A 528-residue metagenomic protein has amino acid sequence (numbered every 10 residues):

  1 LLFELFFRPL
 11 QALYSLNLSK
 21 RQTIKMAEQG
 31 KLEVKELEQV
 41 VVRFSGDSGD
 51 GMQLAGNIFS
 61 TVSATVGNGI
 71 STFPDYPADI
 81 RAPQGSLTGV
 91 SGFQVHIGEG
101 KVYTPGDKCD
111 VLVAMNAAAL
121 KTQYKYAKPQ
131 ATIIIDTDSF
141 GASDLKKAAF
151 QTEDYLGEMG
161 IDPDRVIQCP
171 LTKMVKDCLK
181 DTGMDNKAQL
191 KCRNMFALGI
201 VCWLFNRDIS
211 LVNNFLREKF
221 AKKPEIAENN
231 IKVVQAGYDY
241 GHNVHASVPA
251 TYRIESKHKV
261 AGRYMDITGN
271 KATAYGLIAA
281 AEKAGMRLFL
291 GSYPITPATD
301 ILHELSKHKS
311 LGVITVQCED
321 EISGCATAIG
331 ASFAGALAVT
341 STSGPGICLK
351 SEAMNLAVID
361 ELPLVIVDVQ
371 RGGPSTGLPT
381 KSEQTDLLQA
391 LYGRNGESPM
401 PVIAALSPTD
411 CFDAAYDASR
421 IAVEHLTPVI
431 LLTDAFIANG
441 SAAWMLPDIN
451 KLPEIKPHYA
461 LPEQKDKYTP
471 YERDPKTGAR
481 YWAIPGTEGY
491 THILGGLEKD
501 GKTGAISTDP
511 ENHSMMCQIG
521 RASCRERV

Functional and structural regions predicted by a protein language model:
L1-K25: Short, Lys/Arg-enriched N-terminal segments with co-localized hydrophobic residues within the first ~10-30 amino acids
A27-A284: Active-site cofactor/cluster-binding pocket
Q39, D79, D177-K180, A246-G262 (+5 more regions): Gly-rich Lys/Arg/Thr-decorated short loops/hinges at beta-loop-alpha junctions or inter-strand turns that position
Q39-A127, Y275, L288, T296-Y392 (+1 more regions): Thiamine diphosphate
Y76-P77, L216, V233, I254-H258 (+5 more regions): A glycine-rich phosphate-binding loop feature that marks nucleotide/adenosyl-phosphate handling sites
I161-D164, Q168-M174, K381-P428, D434 (+1 more regions): Conserved thiamine diphosphate
D266-N270, P294-P297, Q317-I322, L378-T385 (+1 more regions): A general structural motif
I267-G276, A284, A414, S419-R527: Flexible, low-complexity linker and terminal segments
